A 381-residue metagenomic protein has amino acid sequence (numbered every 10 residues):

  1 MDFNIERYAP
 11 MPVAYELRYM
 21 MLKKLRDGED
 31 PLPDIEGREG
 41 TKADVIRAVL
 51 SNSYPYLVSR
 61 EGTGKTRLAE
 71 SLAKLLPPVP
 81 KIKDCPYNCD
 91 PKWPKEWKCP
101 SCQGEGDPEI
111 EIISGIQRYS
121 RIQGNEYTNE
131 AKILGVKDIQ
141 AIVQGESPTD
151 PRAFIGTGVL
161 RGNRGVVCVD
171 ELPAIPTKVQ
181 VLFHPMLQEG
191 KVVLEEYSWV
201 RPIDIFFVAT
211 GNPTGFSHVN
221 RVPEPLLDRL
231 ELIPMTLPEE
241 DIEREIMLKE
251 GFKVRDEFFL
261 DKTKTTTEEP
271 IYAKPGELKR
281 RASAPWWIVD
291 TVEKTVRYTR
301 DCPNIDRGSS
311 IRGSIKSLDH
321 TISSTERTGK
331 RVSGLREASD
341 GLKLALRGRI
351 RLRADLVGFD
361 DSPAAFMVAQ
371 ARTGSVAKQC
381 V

Functional and structural regions predicted by a protein language model:
M1-D241, F252, F258-D290, Y298-I305 (+2 more regions): Conserved ASCE/P-loop NTPase catalytic core
S51-P55, R297-I305, I315-S333, L344-L352: AAA+ ATPase "lid" subdomain C-terminal helix
G64-R67, E326-V381: C-terminal engagement/docking regions of AAA+ P-loop ATPases
L248-E250: Mobile, glycine-rich extracellular loop/lid and propeptide segments that shape or gate substrate/ligand access
V292-V296, G341-L342: Short alpha-helical scaffolding segments that buttress acidic/His motifs in well-ordered protein cores
R307-S310: Conserved strand-helix element at the start of the C-terminal RecA-like helicase core
